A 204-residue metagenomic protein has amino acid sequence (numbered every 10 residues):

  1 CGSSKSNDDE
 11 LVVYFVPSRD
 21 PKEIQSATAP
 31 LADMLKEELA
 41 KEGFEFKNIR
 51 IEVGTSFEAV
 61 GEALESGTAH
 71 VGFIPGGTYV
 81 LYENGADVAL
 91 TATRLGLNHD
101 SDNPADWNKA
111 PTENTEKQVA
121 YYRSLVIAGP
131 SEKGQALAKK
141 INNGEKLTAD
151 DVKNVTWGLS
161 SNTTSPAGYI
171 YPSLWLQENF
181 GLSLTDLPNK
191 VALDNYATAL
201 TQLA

Functional and structural regions predicted by a protein language model:
G2-S4: Bacterial signal peptide processing site
N7-I24, N48-V53, N154-L159: Short, well-ordered beta-strand elements
V13-Y14, D20-K47, L174: Short, polar/charged alpha-helical segment
T28, A32, K36, G61 (+5 more regions): Extracytoplasmic/secreted envelope proteins and their assembly/folding machinery, especially bacterial periplasmic
E52-G72, V80-A86, N195-A204: Short helices/loops that flank or line small-molecule/ion binding pockets
I74, T91: Short beta-strand and adjacent tight-turn residues that come in two discontinuous sequence segments and form the edges
R94-S165: A conserved helix-loop-strand patch within extracytoplasmic ligand-binding domains of the periplasmic binding
K153-A204: Pocket-lining segment of extracytoplasmic ligand-binding domains
